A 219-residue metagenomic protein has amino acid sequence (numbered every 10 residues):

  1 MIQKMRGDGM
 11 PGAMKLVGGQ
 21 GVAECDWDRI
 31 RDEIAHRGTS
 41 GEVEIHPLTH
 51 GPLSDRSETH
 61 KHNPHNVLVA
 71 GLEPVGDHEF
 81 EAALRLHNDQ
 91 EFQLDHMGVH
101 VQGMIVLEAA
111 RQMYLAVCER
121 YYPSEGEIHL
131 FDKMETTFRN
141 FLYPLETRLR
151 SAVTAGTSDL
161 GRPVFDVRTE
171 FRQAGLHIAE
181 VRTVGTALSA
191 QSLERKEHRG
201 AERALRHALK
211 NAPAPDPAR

Functional and structural regions predicted by a protein language model:
M1-V99, A201-R219: Non-catalytic linker/capping segments at the edges of enzyme domains
D77-E81, R148, E180: Intrinsic-disorder/low-complexity, polar/charged segments enriched in Ser/Thr/Lys/Arg/Asp/Glu/Gln
L84, T136, T183-G185: GNAT/GCN5-related N-acetyltransferase fold signature
L94-Q102, Y121-Y122, T136-R139: Short secondary-structure capping micro-motifs at structural edges
Q102-E125: Active-site helix/loop of acyl-thioester processing domains in fatty-acid/polyketide metabolism, spanning hotdog-fold
D132-L176: Hydrophobic beta-sheet segments that form the core/acyl-binding groove of ACP/CoA-dependent acyl-chain-processing
S158-A218: Mixed-charge, glycine-accented linear interaction segment located at domain edges/termini
